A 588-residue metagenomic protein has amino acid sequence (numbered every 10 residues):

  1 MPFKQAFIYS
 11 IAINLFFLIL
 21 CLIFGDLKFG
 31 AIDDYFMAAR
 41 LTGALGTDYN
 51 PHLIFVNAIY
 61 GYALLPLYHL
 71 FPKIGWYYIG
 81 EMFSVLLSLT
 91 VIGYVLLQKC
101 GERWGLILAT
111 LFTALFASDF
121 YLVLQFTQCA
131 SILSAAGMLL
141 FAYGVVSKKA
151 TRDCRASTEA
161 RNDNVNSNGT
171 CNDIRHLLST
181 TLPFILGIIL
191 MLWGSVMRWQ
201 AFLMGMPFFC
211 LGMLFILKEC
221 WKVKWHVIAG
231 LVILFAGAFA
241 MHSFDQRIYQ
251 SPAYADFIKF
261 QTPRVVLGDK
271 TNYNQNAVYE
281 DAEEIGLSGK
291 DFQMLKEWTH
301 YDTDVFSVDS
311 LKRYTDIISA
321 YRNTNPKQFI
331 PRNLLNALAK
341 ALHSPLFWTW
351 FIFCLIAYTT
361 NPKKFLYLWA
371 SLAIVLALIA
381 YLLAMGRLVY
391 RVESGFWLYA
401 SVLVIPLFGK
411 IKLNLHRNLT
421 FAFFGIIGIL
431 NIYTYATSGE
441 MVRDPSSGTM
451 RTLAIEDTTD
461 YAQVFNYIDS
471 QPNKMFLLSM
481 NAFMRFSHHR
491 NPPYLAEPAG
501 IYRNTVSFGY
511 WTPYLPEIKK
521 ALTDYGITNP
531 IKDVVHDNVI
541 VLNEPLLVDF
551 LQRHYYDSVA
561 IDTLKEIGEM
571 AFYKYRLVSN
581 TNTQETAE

Functional and structural regions predicted by a protein language model:
S10, N14-L53, L64-H69: Extracytoplasmic loop-helix module adjacent to an early transmembrane segment
N50-G75, I79-S84: Short hydrophobic/aromatic helix or loop-helix immediately within or flanking a transmembrane segment in polytopic
F83-E102, I352-T359: Transmembrane-helix motifs of polytopic, lipid-linked glycan transferases
V91, P331-K364: Hydrophobic, aromatic-rich transmembrane alpha-helices and their immediate juxtamembrane boundary segments
T181-W199, C210, G230-A240: Membrane-interface alpha helices of multi-pass inner-membrane proteins
F184, H226-F235, I411-S438: Signature aromatic-anchored transmembrane alpha helix within multi-pass, membrane-resident enzymes that catalyze glycan
R247-Q328, G500-P513: Membrane-proximal stem/loop segments at transmembrane-domain junctions that anchor or position
I455-G526, I531-L546: Short periplasmic/luminal acceptor-recognition loop of GT-C membrane glycosyltransferases, typified by
